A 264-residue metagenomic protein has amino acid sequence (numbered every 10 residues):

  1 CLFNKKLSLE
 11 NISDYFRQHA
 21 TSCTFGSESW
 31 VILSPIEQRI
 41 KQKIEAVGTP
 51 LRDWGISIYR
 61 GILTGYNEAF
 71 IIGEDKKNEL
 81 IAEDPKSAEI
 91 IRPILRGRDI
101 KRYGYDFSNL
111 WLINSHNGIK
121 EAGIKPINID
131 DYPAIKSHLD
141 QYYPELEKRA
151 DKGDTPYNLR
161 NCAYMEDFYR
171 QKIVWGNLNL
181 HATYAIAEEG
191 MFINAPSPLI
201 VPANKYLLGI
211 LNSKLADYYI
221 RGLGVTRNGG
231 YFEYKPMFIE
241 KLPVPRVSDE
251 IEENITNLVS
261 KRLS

Functional and structural regions predicted by a protein language model:
C1-F3: Conserved beta strand-loop-helix elements of the APE1-like EEP
K6-L9, S13-N254: Polybasic, glycine- and aromatic-enriched phosphate-binding surface used to engage nucleic acids
N257-S264: Amphipathic alpha-helical coiled-coil/heptad-repeat segments
